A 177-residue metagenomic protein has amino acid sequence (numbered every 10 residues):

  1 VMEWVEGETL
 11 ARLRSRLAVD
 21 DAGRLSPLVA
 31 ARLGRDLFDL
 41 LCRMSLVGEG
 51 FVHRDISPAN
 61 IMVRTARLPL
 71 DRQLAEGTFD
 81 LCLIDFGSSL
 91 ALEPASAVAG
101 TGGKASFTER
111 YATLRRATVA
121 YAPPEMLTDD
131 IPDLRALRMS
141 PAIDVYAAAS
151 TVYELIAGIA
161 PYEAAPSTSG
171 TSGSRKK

Functional and structural regions predicted by a protein language model:
V1-T9: Conserved short submotifs of the Hanks-type protein kinase catalytic core that shape the nucleotide-binding pocket
L10-L25: AlphaC helix of the protein kinase catalytic domain
L33-G34: Activation segment signature within eukaryotic-like protein kinase domains
S45-T65, P69-Q73: Catalytic-loop of the protein kinase fold
A99-D130: Conserved activation segment of eukaryotic-like protein kinases, specifically the C-terminal portion of the activation
P141, Y153-K177: Conserved C-lobe activation region of Hanks-type protein kinase-like domains
